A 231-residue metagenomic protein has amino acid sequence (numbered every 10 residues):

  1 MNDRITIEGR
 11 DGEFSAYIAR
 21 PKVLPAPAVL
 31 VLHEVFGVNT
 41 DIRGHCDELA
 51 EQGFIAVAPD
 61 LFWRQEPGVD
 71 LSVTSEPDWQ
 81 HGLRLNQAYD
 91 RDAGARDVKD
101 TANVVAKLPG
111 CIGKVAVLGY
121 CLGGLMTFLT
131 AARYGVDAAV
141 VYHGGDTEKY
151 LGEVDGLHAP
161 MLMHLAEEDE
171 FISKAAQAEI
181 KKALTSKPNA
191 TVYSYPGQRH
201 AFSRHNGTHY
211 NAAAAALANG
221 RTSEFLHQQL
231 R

Functional and structural regions predicted by a protein language model:
M1-R231: N-terminal cap/leader regions of alpha/beta-hydrolase-fold enzymes, predominantly small-molecule hydrolases
